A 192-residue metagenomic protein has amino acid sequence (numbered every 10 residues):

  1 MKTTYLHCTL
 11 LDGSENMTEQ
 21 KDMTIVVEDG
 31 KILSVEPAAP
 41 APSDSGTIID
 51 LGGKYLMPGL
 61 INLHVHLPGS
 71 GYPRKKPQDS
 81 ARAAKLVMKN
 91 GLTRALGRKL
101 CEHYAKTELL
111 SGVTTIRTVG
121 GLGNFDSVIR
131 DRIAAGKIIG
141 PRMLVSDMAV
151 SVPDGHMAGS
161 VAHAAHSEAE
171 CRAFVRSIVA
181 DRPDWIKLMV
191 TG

Functional and structural regions predicted by a protein language model:
M1-S43, L56: N-terminal metal-binding scaffold of metallo-dependent hydrolase/deaminase domains
T4, G46-D50, V145: Conserved beta-strand scaffold positions in the cores of enzyme catalytic domains, especially in NTP/NDP-utilizing
C8-T9, I25, G30, G53 (+5 more regions): Divalent metal-coordination and catalytic microenvironments
G13, H66, G121, M148 (+1 more regions): Flexible loop residues that form catalytic and substrate-binding hotspots at small-molecule/glycan-binding clefts
M23-T24, G46-T47, P141: Extracytoplasmic/periplasmic beta-strand context in beta-sandwich domains, especially the cupredoxin/COX2 CuA-binding
I49, D131-A134: Short low-complexity, flexible loop/linker segments enriched in glycine and/or proline with clustered acidic
Y55-R132: Metal-associated gating/positioning segment near the N- to mid-region
A134-G192: Metal-coordinating catalytic core of metallo-dependent amide/deamination hydrolases
